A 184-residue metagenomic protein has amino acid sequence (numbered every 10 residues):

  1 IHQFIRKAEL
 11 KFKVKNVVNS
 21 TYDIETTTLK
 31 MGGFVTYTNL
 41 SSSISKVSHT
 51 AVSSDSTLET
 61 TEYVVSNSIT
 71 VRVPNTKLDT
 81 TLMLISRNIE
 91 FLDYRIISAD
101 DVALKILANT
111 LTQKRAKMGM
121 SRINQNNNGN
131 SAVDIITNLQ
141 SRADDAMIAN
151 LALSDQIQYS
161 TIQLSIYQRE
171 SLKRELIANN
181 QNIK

Functional and structural regions predicted by a protein language model:
I1-R169: Soluble oligomerization/assembly scaffold segments of membrane-associated complexes
E170-K184: Extended, helix-rich structural scaffolds rather than catalytic motifs
